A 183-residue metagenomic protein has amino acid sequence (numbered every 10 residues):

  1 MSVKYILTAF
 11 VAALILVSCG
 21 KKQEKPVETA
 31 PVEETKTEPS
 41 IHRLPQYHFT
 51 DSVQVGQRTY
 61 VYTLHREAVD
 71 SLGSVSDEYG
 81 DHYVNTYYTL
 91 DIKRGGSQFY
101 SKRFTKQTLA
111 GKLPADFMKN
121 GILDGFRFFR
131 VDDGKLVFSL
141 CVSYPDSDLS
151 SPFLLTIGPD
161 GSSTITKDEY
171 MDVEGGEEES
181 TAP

Functional and structural regions predicted by a protein language model:
M1-L7: Bacterial N-terminal signal peptides that target proteins for export
I15-S18: C-terminal motif of bacterial Sec signal peptides marking the signal peptidase cleavage site
G20-P39: Short, low-complexity, disordered segments immediately C-terminal to signal peptides in bacterial exported proteins
E24, D77, C141-S143: Short loop/turn segments immediately following the C-termini of beta-strands
T37-F128: Surface-exposed acidic loop/strand-edge motifs in secreted or periplasmic proteins that form small linear binding
T108-P183: Extracytoplasmic electrostatic interaction patches
